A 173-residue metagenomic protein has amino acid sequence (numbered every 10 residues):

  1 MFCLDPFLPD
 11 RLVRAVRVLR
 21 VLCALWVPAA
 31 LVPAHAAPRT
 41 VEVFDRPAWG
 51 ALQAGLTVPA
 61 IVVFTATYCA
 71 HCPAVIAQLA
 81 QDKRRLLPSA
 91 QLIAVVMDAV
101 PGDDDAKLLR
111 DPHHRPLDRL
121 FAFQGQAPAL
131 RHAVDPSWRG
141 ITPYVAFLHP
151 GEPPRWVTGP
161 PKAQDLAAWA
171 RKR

Functional and structural regions predicted by a protein language model:
M1-V16: N-terminal secretory signal peptides that target proteins for export/translocation
V18-A30: Bacterial N-terminal signal peptides
A34-P38: Boundary at the C-terminal end of the N-terminal hydrophobic targeting segment
T40-P59: A short beta-strand-turn-helix
G55-C69: Short active-site neighborhood of thiol/selenol oxidoreductases, capturing the structured segment around
A74-H113, P128-A129: Structural microenvironment flanking redox-active thiols in thiol-disulfide oxidoreductases
D111-T142: Short, internal strand/loop/helix patches that form the active-site neighborhood or redox-interaction surface
G140, Y144-R173: Non-catalytic, surface beta->alpha helical segment in thiol-disulfide oxidoreductase systems
